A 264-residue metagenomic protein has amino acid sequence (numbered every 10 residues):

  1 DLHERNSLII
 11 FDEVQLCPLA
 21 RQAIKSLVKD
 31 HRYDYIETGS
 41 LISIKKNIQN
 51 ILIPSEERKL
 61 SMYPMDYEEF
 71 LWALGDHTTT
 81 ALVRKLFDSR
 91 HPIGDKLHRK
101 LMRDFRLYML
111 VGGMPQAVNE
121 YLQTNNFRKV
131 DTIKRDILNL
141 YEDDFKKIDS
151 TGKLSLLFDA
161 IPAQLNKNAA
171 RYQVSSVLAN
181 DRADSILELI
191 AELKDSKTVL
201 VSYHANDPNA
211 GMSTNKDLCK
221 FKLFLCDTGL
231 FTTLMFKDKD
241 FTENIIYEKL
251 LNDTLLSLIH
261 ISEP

Functional and structural regions predicted by a protein language model:
L2-H3, S26-Y33, L52: Conserved catalytic network of the ASCE P-loop NTPase/AAA+ motor domain
H3-P18: Conserved P-loop NTPase "ATPase switch" module shared by AAA+ and STAND
Q15-I24, N47: Conserved ATPase-coupling elements of RecA-like P-loop NTPase cores
D34-S40: Structural recognition of the conserved hydrophobic beta-strand(s) that form the central parallel beta-sheet of P-loop
L41-K45, P64-E68, N206, L230: Conserved nucleotide-binding/hydrolysis micro-motifs of P-loop NTPases
K46-N166: Interdomain motor-coupling "hinge/lid" segment immediately C-terminal to the ATP-binding subdomain of NTP-driven enzymes
L122-L258, S262: Accessory nucleic acid-recognition modules appended to NTPase machines
